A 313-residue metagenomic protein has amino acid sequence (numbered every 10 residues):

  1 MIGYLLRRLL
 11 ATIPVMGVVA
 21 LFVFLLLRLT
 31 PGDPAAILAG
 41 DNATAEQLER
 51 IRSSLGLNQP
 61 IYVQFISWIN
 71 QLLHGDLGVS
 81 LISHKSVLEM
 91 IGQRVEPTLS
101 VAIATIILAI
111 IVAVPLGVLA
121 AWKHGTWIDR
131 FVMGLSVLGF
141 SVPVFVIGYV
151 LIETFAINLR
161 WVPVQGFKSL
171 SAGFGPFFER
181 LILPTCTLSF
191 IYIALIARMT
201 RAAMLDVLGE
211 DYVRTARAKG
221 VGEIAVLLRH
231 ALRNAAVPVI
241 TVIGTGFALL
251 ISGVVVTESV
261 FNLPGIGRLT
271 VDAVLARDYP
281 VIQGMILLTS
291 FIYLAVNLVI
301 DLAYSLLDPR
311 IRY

Functional and structural regions predicted by a protein language model:
I2-Y4, I13, V95-D129, V144 (+2 more regions): Alpha-helical transmembrane segments of integral membrane proteins, especially multi-pass inner/plasma-membrane
V15-I66, L159-R180: Hydrophobic alpha-helical transmembrane segments of membrane transport/permease proteins and related membrane-embedded
V19, A36-L38, V63, G78-L81 (+5 more regions): Short, hydrophobic secondary-structure boundary micro-motifs
F22-L29, Q59, S67-N70, G134-Q165 (+1 more regions): Membrane-water interface segments at the C-terminal ends of transmembrane alpha-helices in multi-pass inner-membrane
A43-D76, V213, N262-D272: Short hydrophobic, aromatic-rich alpha-helical segments embedded in or entering the lipid bilayer of multi-pass
N58-V114: An internal, D/E-rich "acidic patch" concept
